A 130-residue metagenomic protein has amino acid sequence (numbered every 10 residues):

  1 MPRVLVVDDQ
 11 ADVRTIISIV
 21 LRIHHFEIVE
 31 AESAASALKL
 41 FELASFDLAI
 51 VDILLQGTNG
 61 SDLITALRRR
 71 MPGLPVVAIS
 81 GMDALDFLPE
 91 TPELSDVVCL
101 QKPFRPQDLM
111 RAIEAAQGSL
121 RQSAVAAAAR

Functional and structural regions predicted by a protein language model:
A11-V29: Two-component/phosphorelay signaling modules centered on CheY-like receiver
E30, L55-T58: Residue-level signal for the "D+5" position in two-component response regulator receiver
E30-L48: Acidic, metal-coordinating helix/loop segments flanking the phosphotransfer/catalytic sites of two-component signaling
K39, S61-G73: Short amphipathic alpha-helix used as the core "switch/output" element in two-component signaling
D52: Active-site residues of response regulator receiver
D62, M82-Q101, Q107, R111: Alpha4 helix (beta4-alpha4-beta5 surface) of REC/receiver domains from two-component response regulators
E114-R130: The C-terminal output helix
